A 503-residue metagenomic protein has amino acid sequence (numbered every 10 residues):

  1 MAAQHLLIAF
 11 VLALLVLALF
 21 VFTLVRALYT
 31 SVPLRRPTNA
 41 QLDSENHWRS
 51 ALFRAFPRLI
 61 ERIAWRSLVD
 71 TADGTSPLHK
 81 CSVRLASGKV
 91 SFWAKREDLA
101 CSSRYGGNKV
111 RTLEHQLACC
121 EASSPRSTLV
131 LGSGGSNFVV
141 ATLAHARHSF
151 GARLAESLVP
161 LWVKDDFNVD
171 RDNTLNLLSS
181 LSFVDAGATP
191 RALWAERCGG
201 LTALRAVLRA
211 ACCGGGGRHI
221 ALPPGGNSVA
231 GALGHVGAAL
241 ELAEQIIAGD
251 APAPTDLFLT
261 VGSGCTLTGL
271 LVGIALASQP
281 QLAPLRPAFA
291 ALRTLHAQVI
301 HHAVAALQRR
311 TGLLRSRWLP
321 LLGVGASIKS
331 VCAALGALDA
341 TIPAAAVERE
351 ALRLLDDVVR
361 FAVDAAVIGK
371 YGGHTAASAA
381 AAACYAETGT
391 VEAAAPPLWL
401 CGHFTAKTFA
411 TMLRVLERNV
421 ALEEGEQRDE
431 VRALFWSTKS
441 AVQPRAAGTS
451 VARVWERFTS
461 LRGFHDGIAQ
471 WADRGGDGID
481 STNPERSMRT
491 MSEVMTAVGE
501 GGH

Functional and structural regions predicted by a protein language model:
M1-A3: Short, low-complexity, Lys/Arg-enriched N-terminal segments of secretory-pathway carbohydrate enzymes
H5-H503: PLP-dependent amino-acid enzyme catalytic core
